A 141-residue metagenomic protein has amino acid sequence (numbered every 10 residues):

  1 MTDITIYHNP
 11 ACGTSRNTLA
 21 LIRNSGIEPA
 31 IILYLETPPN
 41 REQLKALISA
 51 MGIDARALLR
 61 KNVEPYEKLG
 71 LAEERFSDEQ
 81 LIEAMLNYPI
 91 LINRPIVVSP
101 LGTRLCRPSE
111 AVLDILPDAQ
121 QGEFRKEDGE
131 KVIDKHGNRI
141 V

Functional and structural regions predicted by a protein language model:
T2, L86-N93, V98-V141: Non-globular targeting/processing and membrane-anchoring segments
T5-P10, T14-R75: Structural alpha/beta surface segment adjacent to cysteine/selenocysteine redox centers across thiol/disulfide enzymes
C12, P65, L81, K131 (+1 more regions): Low-complexity, compositionally biased segments
A30-I32, I53-L58, I82-A84, Q121-F124 (+1 more regions): Glycine-rich loops and low-complexity Gly/Arg-rich segments that provide flexible linkers or classic glycine-based
Y66, E74-P89: Thioredoxin-like thiol-disulfide oxidoreductase module
